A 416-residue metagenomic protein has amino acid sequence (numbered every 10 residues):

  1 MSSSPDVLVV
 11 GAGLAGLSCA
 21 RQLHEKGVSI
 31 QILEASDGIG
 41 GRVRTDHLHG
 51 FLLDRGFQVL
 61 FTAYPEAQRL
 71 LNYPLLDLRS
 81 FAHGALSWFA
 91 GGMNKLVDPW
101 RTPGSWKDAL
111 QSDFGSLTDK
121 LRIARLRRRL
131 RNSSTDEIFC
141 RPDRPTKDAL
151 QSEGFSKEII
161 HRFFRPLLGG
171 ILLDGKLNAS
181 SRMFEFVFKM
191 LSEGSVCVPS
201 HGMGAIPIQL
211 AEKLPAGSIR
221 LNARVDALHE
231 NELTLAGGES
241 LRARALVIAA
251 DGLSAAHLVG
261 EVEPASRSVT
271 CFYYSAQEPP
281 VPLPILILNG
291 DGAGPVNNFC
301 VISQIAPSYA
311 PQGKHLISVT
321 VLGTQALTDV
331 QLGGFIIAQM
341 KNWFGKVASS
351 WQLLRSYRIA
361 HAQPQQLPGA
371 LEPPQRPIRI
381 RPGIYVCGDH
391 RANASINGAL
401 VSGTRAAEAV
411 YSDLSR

Functional and structural regions predicted by a protein language model:
P5-I32, Y411: N-terminal Rossmann-like FAD-binding beta1-loop-alpha1 element of flavoenzymes
H24-L48: Glycine-rich FAD pyrophosphate-binding loop
V43-T62, A124-D136: Glycine-rich active-site loop/strand segments that organize a redox cofactor
Q58-P65, R141-P142, E153, K189-A211 (+1 more regions): Short beta-strand to alpha-helix junction loop
Y64-Q68, N72, L76-L177: Mobile amphipathic helical/loop "lid" adjacent to a hydrophobic cofactor/ligand pocket
F184-E232, L241-R244: Helical element adjacent to the flavin cofactor pocket in flavoenzyme catalytic cores
D226-G334, A338-W343: Mid-domain catalytic core of redox enzymes that form a hydrophobic substrate pocket/lid adjacent to a catalytic redox
S308-R416: Conserved flavin/dinucleotide-binding core of flavoenzymes
